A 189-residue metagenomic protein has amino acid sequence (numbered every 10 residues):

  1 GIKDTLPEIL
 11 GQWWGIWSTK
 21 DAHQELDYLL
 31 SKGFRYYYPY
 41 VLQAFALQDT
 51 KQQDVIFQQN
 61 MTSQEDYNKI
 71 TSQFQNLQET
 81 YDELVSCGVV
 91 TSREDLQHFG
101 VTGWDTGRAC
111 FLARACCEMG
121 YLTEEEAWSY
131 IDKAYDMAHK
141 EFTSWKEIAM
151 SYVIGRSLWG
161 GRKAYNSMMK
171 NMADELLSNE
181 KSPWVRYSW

Functional and structural regions predicted by a protein language model:
G1-E124, W128, K133-W189: Polar/charged low-complexity regulatory segments
